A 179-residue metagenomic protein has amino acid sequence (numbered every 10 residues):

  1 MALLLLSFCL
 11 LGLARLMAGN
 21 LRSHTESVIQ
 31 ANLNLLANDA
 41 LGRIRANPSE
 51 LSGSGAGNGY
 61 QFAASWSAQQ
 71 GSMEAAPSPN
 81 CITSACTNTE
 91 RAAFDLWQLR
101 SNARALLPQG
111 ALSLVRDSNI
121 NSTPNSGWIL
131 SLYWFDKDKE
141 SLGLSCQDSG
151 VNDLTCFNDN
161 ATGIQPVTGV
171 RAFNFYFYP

Functional and structural regions predicted by a protein language model:
M1-N38: Aliphatic-rich helix starts adjacent to a transmembrane/signal segment
T25, N38-P179: Flexible, low-complexity segments enriched in proline/glycine/serine and punctuated by aromatic residues
